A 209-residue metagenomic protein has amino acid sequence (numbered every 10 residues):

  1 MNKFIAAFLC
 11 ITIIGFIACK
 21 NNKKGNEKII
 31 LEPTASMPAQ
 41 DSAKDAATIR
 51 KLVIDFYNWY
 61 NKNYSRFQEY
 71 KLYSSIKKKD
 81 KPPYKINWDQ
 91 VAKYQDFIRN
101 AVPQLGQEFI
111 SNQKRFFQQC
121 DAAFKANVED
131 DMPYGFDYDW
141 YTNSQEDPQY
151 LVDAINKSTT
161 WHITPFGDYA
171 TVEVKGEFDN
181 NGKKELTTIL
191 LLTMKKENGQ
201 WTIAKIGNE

Functional and structural regions predicted by a protein language model:
M1-A7, K20-N21: Positively charged n-region of N-terminal signal peptides that target proteins for export
F8, W161-I163, K183: Residues embedded in well-ordered secondary-structure elements
I11-T12: Repetitive helical segments and hydrophobic/amphipathic motifs
G15-A18: C-terminal motif of bacterial Sec signal peptides marking the signal peptidase cleavage site
K20-Y169: Flexible low-complexity loop/turn motifs enriched in small/helix-breaking residues
D168, G182-K183, G199: Intrinsic-disorder/low-complexity loop/linker signature
E173, T187-E209: Short beta-strand edge/turn micro-motifs at domain boundaries
E177-T187: Short, cysteine-centered beta-strand-loop-beta hairpins and adjacent loop/turn segments enriched in charged/polar
